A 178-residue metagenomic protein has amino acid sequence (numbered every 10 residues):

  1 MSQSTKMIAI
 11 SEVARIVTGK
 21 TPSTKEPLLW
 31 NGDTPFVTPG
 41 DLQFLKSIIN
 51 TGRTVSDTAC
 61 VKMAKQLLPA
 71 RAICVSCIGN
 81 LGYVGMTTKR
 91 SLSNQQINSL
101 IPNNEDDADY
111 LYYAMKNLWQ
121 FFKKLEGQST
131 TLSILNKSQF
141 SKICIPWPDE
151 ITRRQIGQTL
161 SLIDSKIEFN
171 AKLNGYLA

Functional and structural regions predicted by a protein language model:
M1-T21, K142-A178: Non-catalytic DNA-recognition/assembly elements of restriction-modification systems
M7-P27, G40-A70, S93: Sequence-specific dsDNA recognition surfaces
T21-T24, Q43-T54, I73-S93, A108-D109 (+1 more regions): Short, ligand-facing micro-motifs at secondary-structure edges
V37: Cleft-lining beta-strand/loop regions that shape enzyme active-site pockets
C77, S91-N98, S129-G157, S161: A short glycine-rich beta-alpha junction/loop motif
D107-S141: Short, positively charged
